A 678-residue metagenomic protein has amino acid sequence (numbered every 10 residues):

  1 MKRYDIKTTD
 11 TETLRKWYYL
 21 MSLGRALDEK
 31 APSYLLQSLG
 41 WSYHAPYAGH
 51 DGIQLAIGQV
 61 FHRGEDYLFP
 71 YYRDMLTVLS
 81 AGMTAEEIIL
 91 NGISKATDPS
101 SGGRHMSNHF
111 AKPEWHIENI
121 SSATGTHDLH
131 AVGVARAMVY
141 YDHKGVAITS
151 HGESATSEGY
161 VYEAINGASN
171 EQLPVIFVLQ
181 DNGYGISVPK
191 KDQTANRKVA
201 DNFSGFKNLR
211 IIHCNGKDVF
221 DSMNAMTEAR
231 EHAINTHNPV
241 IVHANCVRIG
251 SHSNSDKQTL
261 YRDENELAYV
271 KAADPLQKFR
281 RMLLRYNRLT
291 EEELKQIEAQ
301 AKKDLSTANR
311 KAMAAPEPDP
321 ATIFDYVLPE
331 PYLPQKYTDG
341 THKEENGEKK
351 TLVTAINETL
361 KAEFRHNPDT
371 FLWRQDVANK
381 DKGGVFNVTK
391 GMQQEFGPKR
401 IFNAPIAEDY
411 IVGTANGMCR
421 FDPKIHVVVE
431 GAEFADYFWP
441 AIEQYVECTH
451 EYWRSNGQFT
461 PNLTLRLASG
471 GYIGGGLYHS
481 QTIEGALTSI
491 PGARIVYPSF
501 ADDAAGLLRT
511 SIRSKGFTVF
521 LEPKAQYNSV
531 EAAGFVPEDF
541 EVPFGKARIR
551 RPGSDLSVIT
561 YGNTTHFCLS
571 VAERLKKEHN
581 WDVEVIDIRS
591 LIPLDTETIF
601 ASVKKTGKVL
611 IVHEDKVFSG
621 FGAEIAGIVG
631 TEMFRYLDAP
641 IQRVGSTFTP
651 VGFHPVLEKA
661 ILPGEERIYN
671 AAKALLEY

Functional and structural regions predicted by a protein language model:
M1-I53, Q59-V60, A244, I249-K399 (+4 more regions): Conserved acidic/glycine
A26-L173, V178, P189-K207, D369 (+1 more regions): Cofactor-binding active-site loop characterized by glycine-rich and histidine/acidic residues
Y34-L39, H105-S121, G145-S150, K207-I211 (+6 more regions): Glycine/charged-rich beta-loop-alpha catalytic/anionic-binding loops adjacent to active sites
L55, W115-N182, G216-H232, N379-G457: Thiamine diphosphate
F69-Y72, A111, G125, S150-H151 (+9 more regions): Short beta-strand segments
L179-R310, A314, N387-G391, E395 (+2 more regions): Thiamine diphosphate
G474-I559: Phosphate/diphosphate-binding glycine-rich loops and adjacent basic-rich segments that engage nucleotide
